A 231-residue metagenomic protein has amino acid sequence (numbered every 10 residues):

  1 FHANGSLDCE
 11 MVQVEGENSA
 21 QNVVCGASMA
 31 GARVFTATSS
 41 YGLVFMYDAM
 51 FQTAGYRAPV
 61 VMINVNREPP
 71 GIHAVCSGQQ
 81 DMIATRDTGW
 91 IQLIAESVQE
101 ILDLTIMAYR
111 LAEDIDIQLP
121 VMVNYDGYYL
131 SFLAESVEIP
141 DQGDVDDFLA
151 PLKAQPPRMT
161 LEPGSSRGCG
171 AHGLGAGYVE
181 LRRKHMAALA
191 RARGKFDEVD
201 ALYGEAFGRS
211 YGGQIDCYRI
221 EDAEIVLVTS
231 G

Functional and structural regions predicted by a protein language model:
F1-A84, G89-W90, I94-S97, I106 (+1 more regions): Thiamine diphosphate
F1-S6, V60-I63, T85-G89, Y178-V199 (+1 more regions): Gly-rich Lys/Arg/Thr-decorated short loops/hinges at beta-loop-alpha junctions or inter-strand turns that position
S6, E15-N22, Y41-D48, C76-Q80 (+6 more regions): Conserved active-site and cofactor/substrate-binding residues in soluble primary-metabolism enzymes
C25, A49-F51, D81-M82, Y109-D114 (+3 more regions): A generic local secondary-structure boundary/capping motif
A58, L119-V121, A223-I225: Structural beta-strand/beta-sheet cores of well-ordered domains, especially the beta-sheet scaffolds that support
I91-I94, Q99-I139: Conserved anion/nucleotide-ligand pocket segment
P120-D216: Conformationally flexible catalytic loops at phosphate/diphosphate-handling active centers
G213-G231: Redox- and metal-dependent alpha/beta enzyme cores, enriched for Fe-S-associated oxidoreductases and cofactor-handling
